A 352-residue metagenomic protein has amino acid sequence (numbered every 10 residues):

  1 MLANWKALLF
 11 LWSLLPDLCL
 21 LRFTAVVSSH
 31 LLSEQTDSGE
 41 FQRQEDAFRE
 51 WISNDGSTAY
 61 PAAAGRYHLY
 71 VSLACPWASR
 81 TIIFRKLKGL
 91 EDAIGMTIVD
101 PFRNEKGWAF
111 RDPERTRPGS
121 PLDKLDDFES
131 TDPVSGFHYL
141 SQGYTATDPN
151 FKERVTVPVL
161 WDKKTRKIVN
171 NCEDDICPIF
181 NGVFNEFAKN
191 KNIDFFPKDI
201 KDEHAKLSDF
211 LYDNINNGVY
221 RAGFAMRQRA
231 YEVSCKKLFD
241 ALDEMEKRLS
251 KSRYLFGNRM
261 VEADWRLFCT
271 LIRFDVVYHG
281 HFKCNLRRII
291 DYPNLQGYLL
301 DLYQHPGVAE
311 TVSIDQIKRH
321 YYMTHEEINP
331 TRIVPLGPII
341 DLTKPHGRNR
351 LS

Functional and structural regions predicted by a protein language model:
M1-S352: C-terminal alpha-helical interaction module
